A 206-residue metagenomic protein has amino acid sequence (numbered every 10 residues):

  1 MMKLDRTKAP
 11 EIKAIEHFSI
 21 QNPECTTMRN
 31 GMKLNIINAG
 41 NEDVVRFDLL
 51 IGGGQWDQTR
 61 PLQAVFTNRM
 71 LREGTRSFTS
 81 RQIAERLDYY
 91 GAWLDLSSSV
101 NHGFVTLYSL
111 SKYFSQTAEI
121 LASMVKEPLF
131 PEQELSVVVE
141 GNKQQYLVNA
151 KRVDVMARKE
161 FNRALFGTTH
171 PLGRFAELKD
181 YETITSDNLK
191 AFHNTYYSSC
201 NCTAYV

Functional and structural regions predicted by a protein language model:
M1-E85, D180, K190-V206: His/Glu-rich zincin catalytic helix
M1-K8, T27, Q82-V206: Charge-rich, well-structured scaffold segments of protease-associated domains
